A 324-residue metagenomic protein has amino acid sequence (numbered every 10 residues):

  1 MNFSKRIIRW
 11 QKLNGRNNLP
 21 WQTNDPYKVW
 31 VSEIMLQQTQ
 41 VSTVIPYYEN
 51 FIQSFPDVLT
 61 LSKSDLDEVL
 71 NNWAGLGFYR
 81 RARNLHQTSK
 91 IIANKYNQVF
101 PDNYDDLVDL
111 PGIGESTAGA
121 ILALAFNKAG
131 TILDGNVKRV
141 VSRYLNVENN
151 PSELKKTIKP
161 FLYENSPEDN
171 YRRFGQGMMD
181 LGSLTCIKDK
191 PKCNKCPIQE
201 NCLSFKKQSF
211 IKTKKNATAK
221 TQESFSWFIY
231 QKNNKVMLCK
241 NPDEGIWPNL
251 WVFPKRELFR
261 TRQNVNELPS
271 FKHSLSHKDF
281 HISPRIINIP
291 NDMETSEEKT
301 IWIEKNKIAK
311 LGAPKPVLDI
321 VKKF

Functional and structural regions predicted by a protein language model:
M1-N17, Q22, S183-F324: Intrinsically disordered, low-complexity, charged terminal extensions of DNA damage-control enzymes
F3-K192, I198-L203, K207: Catalytic cores of DNA base-excision repair glycosylases
